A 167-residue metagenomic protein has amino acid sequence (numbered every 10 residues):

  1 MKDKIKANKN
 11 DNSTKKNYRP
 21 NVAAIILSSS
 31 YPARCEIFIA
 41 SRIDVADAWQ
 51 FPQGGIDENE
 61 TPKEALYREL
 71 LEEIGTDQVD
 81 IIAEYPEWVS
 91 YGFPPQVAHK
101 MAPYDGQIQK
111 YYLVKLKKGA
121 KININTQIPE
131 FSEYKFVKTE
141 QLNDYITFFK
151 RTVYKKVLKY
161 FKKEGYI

Functional and structural regions predicted by a protein language model:
M1-P32, K100-A102: Acidic, metal-coordinating catalytic segment for phosphate/diphosphate chemistry, firing primarily on the Nudix
N17-R19, A48, Y134-K135: A residue-level structural signature of the nucleotidyltransferase/glycosyltransferase Rossmann-like core
E36-I37: Entry beta-strands of beta-propeller and related beta-repeat scaffolds
I43-A46: Short connector loops/turns at beta-strand edges and beta->alpha or beta->beta junctions
Q50-Q53: A short gly/proline-enriched turn/hairpin at secondary-structure junctions
I56-F148: Unchanged
N143-I167: Charged phosphate-binding loop/patch that engages nucleotide di/tri-phosphates or the phosphate backbone of nucleic
